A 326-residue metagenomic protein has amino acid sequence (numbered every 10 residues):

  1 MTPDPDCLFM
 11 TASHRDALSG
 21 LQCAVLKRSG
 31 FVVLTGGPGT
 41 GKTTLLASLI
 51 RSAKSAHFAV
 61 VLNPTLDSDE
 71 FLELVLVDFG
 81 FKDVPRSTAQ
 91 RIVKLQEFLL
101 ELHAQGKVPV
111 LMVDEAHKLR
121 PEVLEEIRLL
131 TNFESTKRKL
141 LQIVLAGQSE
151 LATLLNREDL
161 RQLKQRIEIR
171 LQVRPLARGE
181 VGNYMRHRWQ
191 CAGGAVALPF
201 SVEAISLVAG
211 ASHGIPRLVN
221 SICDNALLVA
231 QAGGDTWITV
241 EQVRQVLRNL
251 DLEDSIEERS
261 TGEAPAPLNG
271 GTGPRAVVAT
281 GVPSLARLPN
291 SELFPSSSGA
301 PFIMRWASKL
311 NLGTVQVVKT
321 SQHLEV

Functional and structural regions predicted by a protein language model:
D4, F9, I238-V326: Trafficking entry modules
S13, E97-L100, A104-L145, E158: Conserved Walker B catalytic segment
H14-V25: Pre-Walker A adenine-sensing motif
R28-S48: Walker A/P-loop nucleotide-binding motif
V32-T35, V60, M112: Short hydrophobic/aromatic beta-strand immediately N-terminal to the Walker A/P-loop
P38, T43, D224, L228-D254: Conserved C-terminal helix/linker of AAA+ ATPases
S55-F58, L66-P85: Conserved NTP-binding/hydrolysis module of P-loop NTPases
E101-G106, V110, S135, V144 (+5 more regions): Helix-loop-helix "sensor" segment of P-loop NTPases
